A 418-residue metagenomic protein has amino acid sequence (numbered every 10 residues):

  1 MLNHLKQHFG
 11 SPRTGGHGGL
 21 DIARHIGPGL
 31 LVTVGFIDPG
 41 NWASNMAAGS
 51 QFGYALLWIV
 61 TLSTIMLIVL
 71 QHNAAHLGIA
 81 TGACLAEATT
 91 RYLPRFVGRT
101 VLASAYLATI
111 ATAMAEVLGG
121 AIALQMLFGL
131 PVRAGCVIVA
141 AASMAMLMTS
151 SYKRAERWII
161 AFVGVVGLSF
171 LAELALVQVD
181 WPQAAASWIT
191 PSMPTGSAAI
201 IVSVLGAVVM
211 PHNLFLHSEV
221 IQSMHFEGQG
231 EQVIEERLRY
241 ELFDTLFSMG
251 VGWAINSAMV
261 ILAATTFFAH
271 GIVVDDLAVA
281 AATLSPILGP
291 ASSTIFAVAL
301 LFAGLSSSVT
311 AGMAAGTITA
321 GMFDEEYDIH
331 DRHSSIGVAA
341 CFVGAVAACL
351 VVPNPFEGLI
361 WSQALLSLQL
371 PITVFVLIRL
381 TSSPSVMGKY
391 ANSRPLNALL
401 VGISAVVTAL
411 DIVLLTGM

Functional and structural regions predicted by a protein language model:
H4-G10, S44-G49, H72-V97, I122 (+3 more regions): Flexible loop linkers connecting adjacent transmembrane helices in multi-pass alpha-helical membrane transporters
V32, I59-R91, V101-L107: Juxtamembrane transmembrane-helix boundary signature
M66-A74, F96-E116, A121-S151, G206-A207 (+1 more regions): Helix-loop-helix module between adjacent transmembrane segments
L67-A80, I221-Q222, G230, G250-V279: Extracellular/periplasmic helix-exit of transmembrane alpha-helices
R95-G98, R133-C136, F247, A291-S293 (+2 more regions): Loop-to-transmembrane helix boundary motifs in multi-pass membrane proteins
L102-A103, L127-M148, V165-F170, D328-A347 (+1 more regions): Transmembrane alpha-helical segments of multi-pass small-molecule transport proteins
V163-T190, L205-I221, V376-S385, L410-M418: Hydrophobic alpha-helical segments and their helix-loop junctions in multi-pass secondary transporters
Q183, M193-A199, T373-R379, N392-M418: A generic transmembrane alpha-helix motif of multi-pass inner-membrane proteins
